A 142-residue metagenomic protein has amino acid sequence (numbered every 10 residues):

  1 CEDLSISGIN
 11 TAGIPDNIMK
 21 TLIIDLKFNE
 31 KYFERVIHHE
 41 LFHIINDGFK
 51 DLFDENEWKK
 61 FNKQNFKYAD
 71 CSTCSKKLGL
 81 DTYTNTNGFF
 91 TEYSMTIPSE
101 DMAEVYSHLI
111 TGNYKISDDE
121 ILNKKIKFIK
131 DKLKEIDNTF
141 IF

Functional and structural regions predicted by a protein language model:
C1-F142: Active-site-flanking segments in enzyme catalytic domains
